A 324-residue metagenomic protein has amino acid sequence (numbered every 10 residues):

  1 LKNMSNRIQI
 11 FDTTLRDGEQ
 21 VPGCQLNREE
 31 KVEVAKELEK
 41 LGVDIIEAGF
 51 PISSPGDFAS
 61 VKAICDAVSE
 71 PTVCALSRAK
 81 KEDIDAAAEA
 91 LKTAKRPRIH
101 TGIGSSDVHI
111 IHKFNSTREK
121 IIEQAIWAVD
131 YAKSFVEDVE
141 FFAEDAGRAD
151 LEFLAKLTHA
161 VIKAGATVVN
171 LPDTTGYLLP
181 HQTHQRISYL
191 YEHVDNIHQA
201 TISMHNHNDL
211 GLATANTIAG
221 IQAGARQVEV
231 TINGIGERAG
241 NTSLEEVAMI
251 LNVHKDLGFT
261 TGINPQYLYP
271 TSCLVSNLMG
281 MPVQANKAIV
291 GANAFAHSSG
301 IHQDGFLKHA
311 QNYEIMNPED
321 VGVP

Functional and structural regions predicted by a protein language model:
L1-N3: Short, Lys/Arg-enriched N-terminal segments with co-localized hydrophobic residues within the first ~10-30 amino acids
N6-I10, Q20-I46, F58-A67, K81-I202 (+1 more regions): Alpha/beta enzyme core
R7-I8, T14, M249, D256-P324: A mid-to-C-terminal "edge-of-domain" accessory segment
V43-P51, C74, Q227-V228: Divalent metal-dependent hydrolysis catalytic cores, especially in the metallo-beta-lactamase
I52, A79-K81, S105-D107, D145-G147 (+4 more regions): Acidic, glycine-rich active-site loops and adjacent beta-strand->loop/helix elements that engage anionic groups
V61-I64, G236-P265: C-terminal helical cap(s) of enzyme catalytic domains, especially alpha/beta-barrels
E70-S77: A glycine-rich helix N-cap at a beta->alpha junction
K95, L212-Q227, I235-I250, A296-G322: Flexible glycine/proline-rich, aromatic-decorated loop/lid segments
